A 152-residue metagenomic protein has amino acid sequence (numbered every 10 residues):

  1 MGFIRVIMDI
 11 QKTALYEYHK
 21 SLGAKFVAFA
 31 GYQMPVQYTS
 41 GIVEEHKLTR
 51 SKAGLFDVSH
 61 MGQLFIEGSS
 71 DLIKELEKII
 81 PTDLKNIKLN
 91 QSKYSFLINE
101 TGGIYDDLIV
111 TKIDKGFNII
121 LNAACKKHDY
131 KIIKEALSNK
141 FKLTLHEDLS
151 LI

Functional and structural regions predicted by a protein language model:
F3-I152: Basic, glycine/lysine-rich polyanion-binding surfaces/domains
